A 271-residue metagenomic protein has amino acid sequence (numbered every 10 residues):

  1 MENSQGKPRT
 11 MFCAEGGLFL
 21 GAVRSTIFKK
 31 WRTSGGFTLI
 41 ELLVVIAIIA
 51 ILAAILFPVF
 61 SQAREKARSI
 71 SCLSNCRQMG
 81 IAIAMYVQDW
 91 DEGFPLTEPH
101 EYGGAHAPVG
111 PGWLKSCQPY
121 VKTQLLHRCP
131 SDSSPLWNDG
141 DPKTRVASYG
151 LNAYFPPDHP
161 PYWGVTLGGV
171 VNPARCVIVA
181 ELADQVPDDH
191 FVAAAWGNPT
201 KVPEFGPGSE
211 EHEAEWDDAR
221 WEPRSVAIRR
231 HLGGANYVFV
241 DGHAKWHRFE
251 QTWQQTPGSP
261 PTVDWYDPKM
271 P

Functional and structural regions predicted by a protein language model:
M1-F37: N-terminal leader/signal peptides at the extreme start of proteins
M1-S4, S61, R77: Intrinsically disordered, low-complexity regions enriched in polar/acidic and amide residues
F12, F19, F37, F57-F60 (+2 more regions): Aromatic-residue hotspot detector
S34-S74: Amphipathic alpha-helical segments typified by the pilin-like N-terminal helix that continues immediately C-terminal
C72-P271: Short, well-structured segments within or immediately adjacent to enzyme catalytic domains that line ligand-binding
